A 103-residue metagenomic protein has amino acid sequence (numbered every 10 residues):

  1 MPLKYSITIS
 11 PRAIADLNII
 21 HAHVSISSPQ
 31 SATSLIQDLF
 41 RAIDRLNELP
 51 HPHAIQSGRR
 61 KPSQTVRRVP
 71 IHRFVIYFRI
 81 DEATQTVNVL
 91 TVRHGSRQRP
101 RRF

Functional and structural regions predicted by a protein language model:
M1-V66, P100-R102: Basic, Lys/Arg-enriched alpha-helical interface segments
I71-V75, R79-F103: Enriched for short, Lys/Arg-rich terminal
